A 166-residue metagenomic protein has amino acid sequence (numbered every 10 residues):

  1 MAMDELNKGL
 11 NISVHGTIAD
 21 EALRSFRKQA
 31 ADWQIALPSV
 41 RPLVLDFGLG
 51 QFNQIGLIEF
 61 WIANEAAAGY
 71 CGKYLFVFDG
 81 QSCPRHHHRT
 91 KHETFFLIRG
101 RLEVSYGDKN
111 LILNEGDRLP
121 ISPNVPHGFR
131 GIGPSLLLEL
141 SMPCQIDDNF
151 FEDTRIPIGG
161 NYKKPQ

Functional and structural regions predicted by a protein language model:
M1-Y70, P157, Y162-Q166: A short, N-terminal "cap"/entry segment at the start of jelly-roll beta-barrel domains of the cupin/DSBH fold
I62-C71, Q81-T94: A short beta-loop-beta micro-motif enriched in histidine and acidic residues
F78-D79, R89-E103, G107: Glycine- and acidic-residue-biased ligand/ion/polar-headgroup-sensing regions
D79-Q81, T90-K91, V125, G133 (+1 more regions): A generic "binding-loop/recognition-motif" signal
P84-R85, V104-Y106, E139: Short hydrophobic/aromatic-rich beta-strand segments that constitute the beta-sheet cores of beta-sandwich/beta-barrel
T94, G107-P126: Short acidic-glycine-tyrosine-enriched beta hairpin
R101, P126, P134-L136: Structural motif
I132-Q166: Double-stranded beta-helix
